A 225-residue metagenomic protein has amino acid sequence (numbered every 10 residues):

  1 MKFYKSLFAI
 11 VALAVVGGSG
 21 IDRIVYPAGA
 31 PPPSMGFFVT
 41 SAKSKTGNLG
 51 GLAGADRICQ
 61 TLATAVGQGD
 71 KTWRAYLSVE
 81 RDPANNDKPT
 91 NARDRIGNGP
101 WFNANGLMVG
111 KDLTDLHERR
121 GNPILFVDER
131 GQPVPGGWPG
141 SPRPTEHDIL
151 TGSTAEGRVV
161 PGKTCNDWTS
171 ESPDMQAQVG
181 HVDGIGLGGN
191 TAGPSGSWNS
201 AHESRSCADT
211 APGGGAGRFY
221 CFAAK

Functional and structural regions predicted by a protein language model:
M1-I10, G17-G20: Bacterial N-terminal signal peptides that target proteins for export
L13-V16, N122: Generic secretory/membrane-interface signal
R23-K225: Secreted/extracellular ectodomain signature
